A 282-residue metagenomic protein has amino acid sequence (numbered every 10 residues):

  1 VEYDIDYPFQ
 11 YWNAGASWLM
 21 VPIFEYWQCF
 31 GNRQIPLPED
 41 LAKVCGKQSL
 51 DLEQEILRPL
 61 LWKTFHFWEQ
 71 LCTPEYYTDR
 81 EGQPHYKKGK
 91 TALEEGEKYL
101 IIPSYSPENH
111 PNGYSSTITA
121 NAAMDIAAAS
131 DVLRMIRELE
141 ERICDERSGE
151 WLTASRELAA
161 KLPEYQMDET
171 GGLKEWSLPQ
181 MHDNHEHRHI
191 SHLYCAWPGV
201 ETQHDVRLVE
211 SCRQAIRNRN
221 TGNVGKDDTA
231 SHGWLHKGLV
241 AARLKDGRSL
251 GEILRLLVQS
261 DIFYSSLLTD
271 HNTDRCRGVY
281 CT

Functional and structural regions predicted by a protein language model:
V1-E2, Y7-E25, C29, D40-V44 (+3 more regions): Active-site core of glycosidic bond-cleaving carbohydrate-active enzymes
V1-M20, F24-E25, F30-Q34, G46-D51 (+2 more regions): Catalytic cores of extracellular degradative/oxidative enzymes
I5, L50, H110-I118, Q180 (+1 more regions): Generic, low-specificity signal for short hydrophobic/alpha-helical stretches with a mild N-terminal bias, encompassing
Y7, I35-L37, Q83, I102 (+3 more regions): Intrinsic-disorder/low-complexity coil detector
N32, G96-K98, K245-G247: Loop/turn elements at helix/coil->beta-strand transitions in domains of secreted/extracellular proteins
I35-K43, S49-I56, T73-I101, E146-E150: Short, glycine/acidic-rich hinge or "gate" loops at secondary-structure transitions that mediate conformational
K63-L139: Acidic/histidine-rich catalytic neighborhood
